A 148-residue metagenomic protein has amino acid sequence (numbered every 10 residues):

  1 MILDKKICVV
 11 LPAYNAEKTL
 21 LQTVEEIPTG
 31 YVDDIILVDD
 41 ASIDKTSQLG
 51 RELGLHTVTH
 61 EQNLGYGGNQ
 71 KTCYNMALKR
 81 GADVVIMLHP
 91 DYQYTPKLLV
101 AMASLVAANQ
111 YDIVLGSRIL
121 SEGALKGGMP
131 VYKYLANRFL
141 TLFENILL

Functional and structural regions predicted by a protein language model:
K6-C8: Cell-envelope/extracellular polymer assembly enzymes that use nucleotide-activated donors
A13, V38-D40, H60: Conserved sequence signature across two-component system core domains
Y14-T29: Short, well-formed alpha-helical segments that are part of the catalytic scaffolds of diverse glycosyltransferases
A16-T19, S42, T95: Donor nucleotide-sugar binding loop of glycosyltransferases
D39-S47: A conserved acidic beta->alpha catalytic loop
A41, G65, Q93: A short, conserved beta-strand element in the Rossmann-like catalytic core that flanks the donor/metal-binding loop
H60-K79, P96-L148: Acceptor/aglycone-binding surface of glycosyltransferases and processive sugar-polymer synthases
A82-D91: Short beta-strand-to-loop acidic/aromatic patch adjacent to the donor-nucleotide binding site
